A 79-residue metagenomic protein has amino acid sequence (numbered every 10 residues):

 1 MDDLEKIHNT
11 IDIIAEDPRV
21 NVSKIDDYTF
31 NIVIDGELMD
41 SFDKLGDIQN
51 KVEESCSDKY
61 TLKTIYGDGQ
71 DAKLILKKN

Functional and structural regions predicted by a protein language model:
M1-V22: N-proximal, solvent-exposed amphipathic alpha-helical segments enriched in charged/polar residues
D2, G36, A72-L74: Intrinsic-disorder/low-complexity peptide segments enriched for small residues
I13-I14, Y28-N31, S57: A general secondary-structure boundary signal
V20-S23, T61-I65: Short amphipathic beta-strand and strand-loop transition segments with alternating hydrophobic
N21-D40, G69-Q70: Short glycine-rich, basic-tinged beta-strand/loop micro-motifs
V33-L62: Short, hydrophobic/π-rich interface segment
Y66-N79: C-terminal edge-of-domain segments
